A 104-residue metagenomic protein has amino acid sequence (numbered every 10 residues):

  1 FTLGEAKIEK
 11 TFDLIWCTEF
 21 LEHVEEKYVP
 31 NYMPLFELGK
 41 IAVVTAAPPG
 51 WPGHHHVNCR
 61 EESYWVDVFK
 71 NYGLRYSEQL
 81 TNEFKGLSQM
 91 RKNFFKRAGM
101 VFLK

Functional and structural regions predicted by a protein language model:
F1-H55, E62-V66, F102-L103: Conserved SAM-binding loop
E5, K85-G86: Short secondary-structure capping/turn micro-motifs that flank functional sites
G53-V57, S88-R91: Short aromatic-enriched loop/helix-cap "lid" or pocket-rim segments at secondary-structure transitions that line
H55-Y76, A98: Short acidic, glycine/proline-enriched helix-loop-strand junctions
C59-R60, N82, N93: General N-terminal targeting signals
L74-K85: Conserved S-adenosyl-L-methionine
L87-K104: Core SAM-dependent methyltransferase catalytic element
